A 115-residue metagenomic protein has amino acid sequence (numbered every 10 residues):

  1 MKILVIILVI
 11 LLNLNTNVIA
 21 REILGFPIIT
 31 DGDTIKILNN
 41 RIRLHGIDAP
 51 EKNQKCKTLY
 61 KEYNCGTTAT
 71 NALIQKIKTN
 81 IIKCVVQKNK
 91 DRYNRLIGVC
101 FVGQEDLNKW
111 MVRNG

Functional and structural regions predicted by a protein language model:
K2, I6-I7, L11-G115: Small beta-barrel nucleic-acid-binding modules, primarily SNase/OB-fold domains and secondarily Tudor-like barrels
